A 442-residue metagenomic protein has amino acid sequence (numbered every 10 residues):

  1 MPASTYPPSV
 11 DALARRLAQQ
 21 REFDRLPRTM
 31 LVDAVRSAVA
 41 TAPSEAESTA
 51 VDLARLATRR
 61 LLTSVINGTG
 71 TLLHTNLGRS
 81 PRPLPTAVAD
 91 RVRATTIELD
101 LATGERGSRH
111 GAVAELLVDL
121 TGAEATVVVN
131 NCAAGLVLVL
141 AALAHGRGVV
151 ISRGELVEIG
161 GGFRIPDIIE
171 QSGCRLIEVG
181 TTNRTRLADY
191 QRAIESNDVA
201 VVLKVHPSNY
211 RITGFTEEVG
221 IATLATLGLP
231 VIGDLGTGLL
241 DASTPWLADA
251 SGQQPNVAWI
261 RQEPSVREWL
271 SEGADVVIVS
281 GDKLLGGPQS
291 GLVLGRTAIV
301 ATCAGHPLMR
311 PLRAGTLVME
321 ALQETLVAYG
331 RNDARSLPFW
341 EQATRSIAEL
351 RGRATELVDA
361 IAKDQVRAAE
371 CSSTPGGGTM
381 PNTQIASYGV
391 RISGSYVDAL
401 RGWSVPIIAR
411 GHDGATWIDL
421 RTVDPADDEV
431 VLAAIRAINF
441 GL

Functional and structural regions predicted by a protein language model:
M1-L61, V65: Long amphipathic alpha-helical segments
P8, I66-G70, L285-P288, I385 (+1 more regions): Short Gly/Ser/Thr- and Asp/Glu-enriched loop/turn motifs at secondary-structure junctions
V35-R36, A40, G68-T69, R79-T103: Glycine-rich phosphate-binding segment of PLP-dependent enzymes
S44-R82, A87-A89, E115: Long amphipathic N-terminal alpha/beta scaffold segment
L61-L62, V279, V405-R410: A short linear hydrophobic-aromatic micro-motif
G104-T316, E320-V327, A434: Conserved PLP-enzyme active-site core in the AAT-like
I151, V318-M319, Q323-G376: Conserved PLP-dependent catalytic core of the aminotransferase class-I/II
R351-V430: Conserved C-terminal alpha-helix-loop-beta "cap" of PLP-dependent enzymes that closes/shapes the active-site mouth
